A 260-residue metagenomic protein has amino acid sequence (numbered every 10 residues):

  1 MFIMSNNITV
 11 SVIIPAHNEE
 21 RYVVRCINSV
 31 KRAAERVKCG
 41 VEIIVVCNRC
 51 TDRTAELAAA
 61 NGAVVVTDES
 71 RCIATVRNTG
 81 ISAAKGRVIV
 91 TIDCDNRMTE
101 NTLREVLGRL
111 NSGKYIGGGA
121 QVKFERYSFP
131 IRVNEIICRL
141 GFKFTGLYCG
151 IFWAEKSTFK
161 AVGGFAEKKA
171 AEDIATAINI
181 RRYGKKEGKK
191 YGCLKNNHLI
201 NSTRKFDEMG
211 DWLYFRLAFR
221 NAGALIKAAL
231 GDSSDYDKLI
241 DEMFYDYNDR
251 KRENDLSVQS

Functional and structural regions predicted by a protein language model:
T9-S11, E42, A175: Cell-envelope/extracellular polymer assembly enzymes that use nucleotide-activated donors
E19-A34: Short, well-formed alpha-helical segments that are part of the catalytic scaffolds of diverse glycosyltransferases
C39-R49, V66: Short beta-strand/loop segment that forms part of the nucleotide-sugar
C47-A55, N96: A conserved acidic beta->alpha catalytic loop
D68-A84: Glycine-rich, basic loop-to-helix element that forms the pyrophosphate-binding segment of sugar-nucleotide handling
I89: Short aromatic/hydrophobic "clamp" motif used to bind/position activated sugar donors
E100-P130: Conserved donor NDP-sugar-binding/catalytic core segment of glycosyltransferases
T158-A161, K169-G188: A short, conserved alpha-helix in the catalytic core of glycosyltransferases
